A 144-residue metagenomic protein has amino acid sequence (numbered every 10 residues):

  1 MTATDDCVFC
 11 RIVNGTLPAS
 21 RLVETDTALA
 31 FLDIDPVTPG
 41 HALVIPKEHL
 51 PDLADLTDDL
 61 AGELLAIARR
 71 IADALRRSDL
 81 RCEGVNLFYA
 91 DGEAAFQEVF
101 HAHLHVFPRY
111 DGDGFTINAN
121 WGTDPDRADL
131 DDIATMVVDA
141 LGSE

Functional and structural regions predicted by a protein language model:
M1-E144: HIT superfamily nucleotide-processing domains
